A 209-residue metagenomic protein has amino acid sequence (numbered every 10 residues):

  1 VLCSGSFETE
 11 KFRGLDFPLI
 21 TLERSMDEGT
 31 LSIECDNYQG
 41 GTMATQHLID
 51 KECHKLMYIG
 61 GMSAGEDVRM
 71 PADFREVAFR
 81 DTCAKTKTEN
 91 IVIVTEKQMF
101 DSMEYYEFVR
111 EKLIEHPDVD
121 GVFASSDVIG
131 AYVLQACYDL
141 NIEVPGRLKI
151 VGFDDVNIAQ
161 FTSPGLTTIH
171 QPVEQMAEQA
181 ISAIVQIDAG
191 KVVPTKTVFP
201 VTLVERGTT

Functional and structural regions predicted by a protein language model:
V1, I20, L31-I33, M57 (+3 more regions): Hydrophobic/aromatic beta-strand patches that form the interior of the parallel beta-sheet core in alpha/beta enzyme
V1-Q46, D50, K112-D118: Alpha-helical recognition/docking segments in bacterial nutrient-uptake and carbohydrate-utilization systems
L2-S4, L22, K51, I59 (+2 more regions): Replace "coordinates the UDP/GDP/TDP-sugar" with "coordinates nucleotide-activated sugar donors
E10-F17, R80-K85, V133-I142: Glycosyltransferases and closely related glycan-assembly transferases that use nucleotide-activated donors
I33-M43, I59-F108, A124-A131, D154-D155 (+2 more regions): Hinge/beta->alpha junction and helix N-cap segments in small-molecule ligand-binding domains
T45-L56, V201: Nucleotide donor/acceptor-binding cores
K55, E89-I91, V144-K149: Short acidic capping loops at alpha-helix termini that bridge into adjacent secondary structure
R110-T209: Flexible loop/turn connectors
